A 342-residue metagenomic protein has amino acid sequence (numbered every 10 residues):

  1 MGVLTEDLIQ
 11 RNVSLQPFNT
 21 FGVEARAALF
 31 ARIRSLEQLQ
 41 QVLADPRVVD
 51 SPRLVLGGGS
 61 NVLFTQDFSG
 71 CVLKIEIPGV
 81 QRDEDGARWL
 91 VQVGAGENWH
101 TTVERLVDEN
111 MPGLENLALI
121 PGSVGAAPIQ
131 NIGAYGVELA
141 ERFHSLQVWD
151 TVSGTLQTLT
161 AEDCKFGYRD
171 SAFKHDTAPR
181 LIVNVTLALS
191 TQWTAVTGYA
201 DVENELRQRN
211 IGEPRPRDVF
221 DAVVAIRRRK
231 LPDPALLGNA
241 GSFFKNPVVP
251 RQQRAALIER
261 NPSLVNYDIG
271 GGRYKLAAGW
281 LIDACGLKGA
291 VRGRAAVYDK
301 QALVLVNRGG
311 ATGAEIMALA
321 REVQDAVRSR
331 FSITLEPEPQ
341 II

Functional and structural regions predicted by a protein language model:
G2-S153: Anion-binding (especially nucleotide phosphate/pyrophosphate-binding) glycine-rich loop and adjoining beta-alpha core
Q10-R11, Q16-V23, V62, L156-A314 (+1 more regions): Phosphate/pyrophosphate- and phosphate-bearing ligand-binding catalytic cores of soluble enzymes
G136-L139, A311-I316: Short, structured secondary-structure boundary patches
